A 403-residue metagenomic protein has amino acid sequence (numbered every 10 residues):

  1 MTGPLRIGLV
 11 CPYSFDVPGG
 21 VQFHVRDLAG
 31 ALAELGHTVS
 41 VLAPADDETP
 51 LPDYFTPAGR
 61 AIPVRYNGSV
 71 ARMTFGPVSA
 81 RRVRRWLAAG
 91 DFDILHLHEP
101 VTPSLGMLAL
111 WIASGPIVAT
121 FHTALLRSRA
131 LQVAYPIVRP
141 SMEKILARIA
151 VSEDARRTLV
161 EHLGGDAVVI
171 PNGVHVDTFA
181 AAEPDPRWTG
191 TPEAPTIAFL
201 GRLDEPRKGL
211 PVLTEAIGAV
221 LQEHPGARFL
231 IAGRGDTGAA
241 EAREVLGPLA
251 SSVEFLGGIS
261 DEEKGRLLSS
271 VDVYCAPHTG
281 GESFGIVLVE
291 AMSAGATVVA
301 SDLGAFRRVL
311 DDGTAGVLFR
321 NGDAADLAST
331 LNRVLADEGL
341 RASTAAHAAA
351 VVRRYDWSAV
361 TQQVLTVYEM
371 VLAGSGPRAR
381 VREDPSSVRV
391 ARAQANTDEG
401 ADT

Functional and structural regions predicted by a protein language model:
G3-L5, C11-D16, V25-R26, G30-V78 (+1 more regions): N-terminal strand-loop element at the rim of the active site of nucleotide-sugar-dependent glycosyltransferases
A45, D154, G173: Carbohydrate-associated surface elements
A45-D46, L200, R228-E241, G257: Glycosyltransferase donor-sugar binding loop
T189-K208, T214-G218, L230: Conserved donor-binding/catalytic core segment of Leloir-type glycosyltransferases
A240-G265: Nucleotide-activated donor-binding/catalytic signature segment of Leloir-type glycosyltransferases, i.e., the conserved
V273, T297-A300: Short hydrophobic beta-strand element within catalytic cores of glycosyltransferases and related nucleotide-activated
D312-G313, V317-A324, R333-G339: Conserved acidic donor-binding segment of nucleotide-sugar-dependent glycosyltransferases
D326, L340-R354, Q363-T366, R380-E383: A short, well-ordered alpha-helix in the C-terminal region of glycosyltransferases
